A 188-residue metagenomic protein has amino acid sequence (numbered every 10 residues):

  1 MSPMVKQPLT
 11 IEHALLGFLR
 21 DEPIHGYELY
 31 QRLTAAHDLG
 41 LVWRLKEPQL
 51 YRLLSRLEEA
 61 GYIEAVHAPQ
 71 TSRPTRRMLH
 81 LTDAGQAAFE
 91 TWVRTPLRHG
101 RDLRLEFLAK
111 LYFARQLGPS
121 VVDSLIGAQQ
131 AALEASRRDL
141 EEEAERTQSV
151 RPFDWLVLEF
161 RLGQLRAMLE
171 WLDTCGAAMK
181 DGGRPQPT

Functional and structural regions predicted by a protein language model:
M1-R101: Basic helix-turn-helix/winged-helix DNA-binding cores and closely related short helical interaction motifs
L45-Q49, R77, P152-L162: Alpha-helical scaffold segments that form or flank carboxylate-/histidine-based iron centers
K46, V122, I126-Q129, R161 (+1 more regions): Amphipathic alpha-helix face/heptad-repeat signature
E90-R137: Amphipathic alpha-helical dimerization/coiled-coil segments that flank or bridge DNA-binding/regulatory modules
L133-A144, L165, L172: Non-transmembrane amphipathic alpha-helical segments
L140-L158: Acidic interhelical loop/turn segments
L158-T188: Long, low-complexity, charge-rich intrinsically disordered regions
